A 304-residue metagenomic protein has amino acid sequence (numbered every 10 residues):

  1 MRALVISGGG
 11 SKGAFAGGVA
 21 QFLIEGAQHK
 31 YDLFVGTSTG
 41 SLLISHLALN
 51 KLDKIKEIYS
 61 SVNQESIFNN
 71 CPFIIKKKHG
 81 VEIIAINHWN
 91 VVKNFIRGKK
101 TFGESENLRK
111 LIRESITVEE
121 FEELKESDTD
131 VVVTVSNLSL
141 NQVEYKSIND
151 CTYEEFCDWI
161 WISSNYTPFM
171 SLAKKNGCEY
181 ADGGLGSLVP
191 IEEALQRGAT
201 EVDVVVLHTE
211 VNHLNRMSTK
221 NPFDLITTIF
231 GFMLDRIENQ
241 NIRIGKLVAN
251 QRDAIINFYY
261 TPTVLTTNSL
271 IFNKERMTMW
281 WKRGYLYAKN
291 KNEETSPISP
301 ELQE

Functional and structural regions predicted by a protein language model:
M1-T37, S45-E304: Patatin-like phospholipase
